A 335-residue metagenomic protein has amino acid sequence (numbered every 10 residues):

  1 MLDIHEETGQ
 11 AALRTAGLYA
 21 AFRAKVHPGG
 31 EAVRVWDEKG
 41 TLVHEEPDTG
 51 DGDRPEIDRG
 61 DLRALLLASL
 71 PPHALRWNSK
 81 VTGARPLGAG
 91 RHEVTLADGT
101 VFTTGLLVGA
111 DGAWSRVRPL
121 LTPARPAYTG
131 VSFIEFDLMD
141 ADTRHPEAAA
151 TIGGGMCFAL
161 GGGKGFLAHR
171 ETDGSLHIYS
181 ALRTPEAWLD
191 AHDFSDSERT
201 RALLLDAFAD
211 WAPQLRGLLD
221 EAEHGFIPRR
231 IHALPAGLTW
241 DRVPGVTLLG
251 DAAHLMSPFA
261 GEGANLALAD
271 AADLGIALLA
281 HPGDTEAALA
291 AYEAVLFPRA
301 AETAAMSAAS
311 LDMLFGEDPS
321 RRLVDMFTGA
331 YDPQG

Functional and structural regions predicted by a protein language model:
D3-A141, P185-D190, F194-L205, G335: Conserved N-terminal helical subregion
G40-V43, P47-D48, H177, P319-S320 (+1 more regions): A basic- and aromatic-enriched beta-loop-alpha substructure that forms the phosphate/nucleotide- and DNA/RNA-contacting
P86-A89, H169-D173: Short beta-strand micro-motifs enriched in acidic
V108-G109, I134, A202-L204, H224-M313: Conserved mid-domain beta->alpha element of the FAD-binding
P119-T122, A260-G261, G316: Short amphipathic alpha-helical segments
E135, Y179-S180: Short beta-strand segments
E147-A150, G154, G161-K164, R170-L176 (+1 more regions): FAD/FMN-dependent oxidoreductases across multiple families
F208, A290, R299-G335: Alpha-helical, largely C-terminal catalytic domains that coordinate divalent metal ions via clustered Asp/Glu/His
